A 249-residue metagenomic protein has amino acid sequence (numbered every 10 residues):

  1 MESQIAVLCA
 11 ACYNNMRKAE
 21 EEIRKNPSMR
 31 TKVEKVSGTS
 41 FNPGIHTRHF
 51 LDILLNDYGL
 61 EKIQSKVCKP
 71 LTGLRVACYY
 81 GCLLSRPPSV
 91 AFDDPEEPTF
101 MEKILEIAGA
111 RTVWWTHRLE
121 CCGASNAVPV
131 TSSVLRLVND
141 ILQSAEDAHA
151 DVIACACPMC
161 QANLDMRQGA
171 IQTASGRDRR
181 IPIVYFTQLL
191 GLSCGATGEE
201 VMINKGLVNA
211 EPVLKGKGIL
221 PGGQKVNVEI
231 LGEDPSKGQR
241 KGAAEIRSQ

Functional and structural regions predicted by a protein language model:
M1-Q249: Iron-sulfur cluster-binding electron-transfer modules in prokaryotic oxidoreductases
